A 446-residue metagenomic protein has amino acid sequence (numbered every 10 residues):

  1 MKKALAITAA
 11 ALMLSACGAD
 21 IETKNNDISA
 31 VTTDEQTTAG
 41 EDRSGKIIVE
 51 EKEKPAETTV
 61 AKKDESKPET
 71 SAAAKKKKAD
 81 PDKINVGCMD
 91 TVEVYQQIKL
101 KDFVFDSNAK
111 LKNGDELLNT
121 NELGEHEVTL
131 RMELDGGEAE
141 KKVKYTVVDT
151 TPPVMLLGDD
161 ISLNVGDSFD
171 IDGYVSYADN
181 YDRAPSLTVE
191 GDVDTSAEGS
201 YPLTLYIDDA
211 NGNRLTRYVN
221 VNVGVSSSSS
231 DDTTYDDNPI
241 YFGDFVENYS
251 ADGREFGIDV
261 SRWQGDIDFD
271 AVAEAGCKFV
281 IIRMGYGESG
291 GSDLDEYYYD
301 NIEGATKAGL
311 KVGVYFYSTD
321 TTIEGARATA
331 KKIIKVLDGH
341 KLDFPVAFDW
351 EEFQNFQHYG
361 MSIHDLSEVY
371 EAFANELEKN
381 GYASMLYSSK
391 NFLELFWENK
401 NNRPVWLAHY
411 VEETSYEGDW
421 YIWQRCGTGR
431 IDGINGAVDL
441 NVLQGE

Functional and structural regions predicted by a protein language model:
M1-A4: Positively charged n-region of N-terminal signal peptides that target proteins for export
S15-A16: C-terminal motif of bacterial Sec signal peptides marking the signal peptidase cleavage site
G40-E51, P55-K63, K67-N108, T151-R183: Solvent-exposed, low-complexity, repeat-rich "mucin-like" stalks and linkers
F105-A139, D182-V223: Serine/threonine-rich, repeat-prone extracellular segments and beta-strand-based repeat modules of secreted/surface
T146-V154, N222-S230: Extracellular interdomain linker/stem segments of modular secreted and single-pass surface proteins
S229-V260, K400-E446: Functionally critical loop-and-helix segments that line ligand-binding/catalytic clefts of soluble enzyme domains
S250-A275, I281-E368, E378-N380: Substrate-binding cleft of extracellular glycoside hydrolase catalytic domains
F344-Y416: Catalytic domains of cell-wall/extracellular-matrix polysaccharide-remodeling enzymes, centered on de-N-acetylation
